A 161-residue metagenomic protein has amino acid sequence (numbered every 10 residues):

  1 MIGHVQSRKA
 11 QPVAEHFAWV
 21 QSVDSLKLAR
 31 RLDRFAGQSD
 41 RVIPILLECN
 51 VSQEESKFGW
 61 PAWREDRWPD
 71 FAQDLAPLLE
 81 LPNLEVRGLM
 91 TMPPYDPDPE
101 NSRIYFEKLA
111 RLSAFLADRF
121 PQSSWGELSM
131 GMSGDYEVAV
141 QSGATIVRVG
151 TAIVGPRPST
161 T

Functional and structural regions predicted by a protein language model:
M1-G134, V140-S142, V154-P156: Conserved alpha/beta-domain cores
A144-T161: Gly/Pro- and small hydrophobic-enriched strand-loop and loop-to-helix capping segments that sit at the rims
